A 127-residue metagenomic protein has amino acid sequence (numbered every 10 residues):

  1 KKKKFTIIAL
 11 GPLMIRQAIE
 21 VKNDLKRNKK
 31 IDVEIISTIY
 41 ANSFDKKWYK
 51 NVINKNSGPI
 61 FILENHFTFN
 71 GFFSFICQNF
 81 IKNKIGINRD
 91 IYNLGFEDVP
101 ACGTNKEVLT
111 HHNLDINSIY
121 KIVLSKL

Functional and structural regions predicted by a protein language model:
K1-L127: Thiamine diphosphate
